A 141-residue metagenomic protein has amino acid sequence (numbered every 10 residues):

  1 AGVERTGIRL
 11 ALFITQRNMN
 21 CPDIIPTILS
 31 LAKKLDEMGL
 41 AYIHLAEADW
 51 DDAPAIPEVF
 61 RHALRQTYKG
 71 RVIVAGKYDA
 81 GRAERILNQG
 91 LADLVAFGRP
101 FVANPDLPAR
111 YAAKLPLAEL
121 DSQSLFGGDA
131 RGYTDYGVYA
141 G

Functional and structural regions predicted by a protein language model:
A1-G141: Flavin-dependent oxidoreductase catalytic cores
